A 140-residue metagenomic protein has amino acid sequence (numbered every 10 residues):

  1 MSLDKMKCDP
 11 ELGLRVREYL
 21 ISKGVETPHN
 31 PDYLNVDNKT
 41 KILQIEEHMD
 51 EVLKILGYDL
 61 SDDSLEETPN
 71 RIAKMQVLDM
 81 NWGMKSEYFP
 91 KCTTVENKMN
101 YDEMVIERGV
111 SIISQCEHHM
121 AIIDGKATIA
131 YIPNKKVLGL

Functional and structural regions predicted by a protein language model:
S2-I122, K126: Active-site loop/lid in soluble adenylation, ligation, and acyl-transfer enzymes
I122-L140: Residues forming anionic-ligand binding surfaces in small-molecule and nucleic-acid pockets of primarily soluble enzymes
